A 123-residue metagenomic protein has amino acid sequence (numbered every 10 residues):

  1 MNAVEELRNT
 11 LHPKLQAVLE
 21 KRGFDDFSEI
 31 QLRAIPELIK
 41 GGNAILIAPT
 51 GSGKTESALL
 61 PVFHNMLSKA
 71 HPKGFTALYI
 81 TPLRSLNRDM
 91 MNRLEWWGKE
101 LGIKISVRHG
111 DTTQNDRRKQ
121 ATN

Functional and structural regions predicted by a protein language model:
M1-N9: Compact, charge-rich alpha-helical regulatory domains located at protein termini
R8, Q16-N123: Conserved P-loop/Walker A NTP-binding site and adjacent catalytic elements of P-loop NTPases
